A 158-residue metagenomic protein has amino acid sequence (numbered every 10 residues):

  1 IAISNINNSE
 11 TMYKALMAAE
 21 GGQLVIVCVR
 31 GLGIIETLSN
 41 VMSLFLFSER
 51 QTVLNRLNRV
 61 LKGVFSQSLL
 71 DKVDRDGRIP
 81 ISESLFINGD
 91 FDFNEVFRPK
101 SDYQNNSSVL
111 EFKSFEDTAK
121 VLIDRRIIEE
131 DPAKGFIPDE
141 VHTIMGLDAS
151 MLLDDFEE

Functional and structural regions predicted by a protein language model:
A2-E158: Short, flexible helix-loop junctions that flank or precede catalytic/ligand sites
